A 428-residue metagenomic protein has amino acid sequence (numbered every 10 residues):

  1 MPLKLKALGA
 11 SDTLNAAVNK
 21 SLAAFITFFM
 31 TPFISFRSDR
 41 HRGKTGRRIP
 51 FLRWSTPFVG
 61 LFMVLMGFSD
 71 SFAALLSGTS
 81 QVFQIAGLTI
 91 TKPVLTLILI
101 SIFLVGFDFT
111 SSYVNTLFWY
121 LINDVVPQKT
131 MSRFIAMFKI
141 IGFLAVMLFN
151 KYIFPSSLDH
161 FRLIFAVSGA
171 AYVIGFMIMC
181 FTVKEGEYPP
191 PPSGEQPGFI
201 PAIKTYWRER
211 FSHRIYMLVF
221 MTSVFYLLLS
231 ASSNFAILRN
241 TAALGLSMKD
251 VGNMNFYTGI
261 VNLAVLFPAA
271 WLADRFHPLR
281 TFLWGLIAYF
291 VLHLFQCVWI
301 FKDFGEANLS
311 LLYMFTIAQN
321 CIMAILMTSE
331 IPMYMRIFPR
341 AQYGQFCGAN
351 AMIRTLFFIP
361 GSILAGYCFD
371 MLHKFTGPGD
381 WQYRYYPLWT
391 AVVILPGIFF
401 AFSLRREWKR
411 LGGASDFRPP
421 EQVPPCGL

Functional and structural regions predicted by a protein language model:
M1-L14, N234-V251: Short amphipathic helix-loop junctions that connect adjacent transmembrane helices in Major Facilitator Superfamily/SLC
A23-F28, S132-F154, A351-S362: Glycine-rich segments within core transmembrane alpha-helices of 12-TM secondary carriers
F29-T45, V265-P278, F369: Helix-to-loop junctions at the C-terminal end of transmembrane segments in multipass secondary transporters
R47-P50, A86, F154-A170, F369-I394: A membrane-interface helix-boundary motif in multi-pass transporters
R53-K92, A288-G305: C-terminal ends and interior cores of transmembrane alpha-helices in multi-pass membrane transporters/permeases
L65-A73, I174-V183, W299, Y386-C426: Multi-pass alpha-helical transporter architecture, strongest for 12-TM Major Facilitator/SLC carriers used
E187-V219, P419-L428: Juxtamembrane intracellular "pre-TM" segments in multi-pass secondary transporters
R280-M327: C-terminal transmembrane helical hairpin of 12-TM major facilitator-type secondary transporters
